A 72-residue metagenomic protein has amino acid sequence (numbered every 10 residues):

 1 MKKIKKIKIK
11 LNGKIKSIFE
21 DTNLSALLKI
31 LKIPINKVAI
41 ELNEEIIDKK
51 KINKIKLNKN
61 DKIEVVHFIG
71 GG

Functional and structural regions predicted by a protein language model:
M1-G71: Ubiquitin-like/PB1-type beta-grasp interaction modules and other compact soluble beta-rich domains
